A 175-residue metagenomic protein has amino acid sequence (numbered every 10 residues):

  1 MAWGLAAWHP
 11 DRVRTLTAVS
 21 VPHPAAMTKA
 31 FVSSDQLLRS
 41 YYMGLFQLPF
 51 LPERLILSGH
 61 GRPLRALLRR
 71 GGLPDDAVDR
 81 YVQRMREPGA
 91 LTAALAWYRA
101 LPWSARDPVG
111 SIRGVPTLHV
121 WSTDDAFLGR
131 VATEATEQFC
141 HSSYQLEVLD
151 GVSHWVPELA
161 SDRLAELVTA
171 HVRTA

Functional and structural regions predicted by a protein language model:
W3-V148, P157, T169-V172: Flexible "cap/lid" subdomain of the alpha/beta-hydrolase fold that forms the substrate-access gate
V152-A165: Catalytic histidine-centered segment of alpha/beta-hydrolase-like enzymes
